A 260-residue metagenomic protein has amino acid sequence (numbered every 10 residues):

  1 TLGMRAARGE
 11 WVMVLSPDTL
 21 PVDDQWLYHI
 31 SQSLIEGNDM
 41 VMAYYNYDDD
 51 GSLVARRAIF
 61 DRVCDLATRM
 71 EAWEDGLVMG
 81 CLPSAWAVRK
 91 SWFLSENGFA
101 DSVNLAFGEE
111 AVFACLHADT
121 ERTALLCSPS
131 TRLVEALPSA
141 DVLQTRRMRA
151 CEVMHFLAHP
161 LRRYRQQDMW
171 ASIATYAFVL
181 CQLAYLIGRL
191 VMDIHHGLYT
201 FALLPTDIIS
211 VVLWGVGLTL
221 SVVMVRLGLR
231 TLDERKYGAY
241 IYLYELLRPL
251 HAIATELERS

Functional and structural regions predicted by a protein language model:
T1, H29-A100, C151, I241 (+2 more regions): Long helical/loop segments within the catalytic core of UDP-sugar-dependent glycosyltransferases, especially the large
T1-R5, A114-C115: Short, conserved alpha-helix that lines the donor NDP-sugar binding/gating region of sugar-transfer enzymes
G3, G9, P17-T19: Short acidic donor-binding/metal-coordinating loop in glycosyltransferase active sites
V12: Short aromatic/hydrophobic "clamp" motif used to bind/position activated sugar donors
P17-Q32: Acidic donor-binding/catalytic loop of UDP-sugar-dependent glycosyltransferases, especially processive GT2
M40-D65, A100-Q166: Catalytic donor/gating beta->alpha subdomain of glycosyltransferases that bind UDP-sugars
P138-G188, G217-L227: Active-site-adjacent helix/loop segment of glycosyltransferases that harbors family-specific signature motifs
T175-S260: Membrane-embedded multi-pass helical conduit in multi-pass membrane proteins, especially envelope-biosynthetic
